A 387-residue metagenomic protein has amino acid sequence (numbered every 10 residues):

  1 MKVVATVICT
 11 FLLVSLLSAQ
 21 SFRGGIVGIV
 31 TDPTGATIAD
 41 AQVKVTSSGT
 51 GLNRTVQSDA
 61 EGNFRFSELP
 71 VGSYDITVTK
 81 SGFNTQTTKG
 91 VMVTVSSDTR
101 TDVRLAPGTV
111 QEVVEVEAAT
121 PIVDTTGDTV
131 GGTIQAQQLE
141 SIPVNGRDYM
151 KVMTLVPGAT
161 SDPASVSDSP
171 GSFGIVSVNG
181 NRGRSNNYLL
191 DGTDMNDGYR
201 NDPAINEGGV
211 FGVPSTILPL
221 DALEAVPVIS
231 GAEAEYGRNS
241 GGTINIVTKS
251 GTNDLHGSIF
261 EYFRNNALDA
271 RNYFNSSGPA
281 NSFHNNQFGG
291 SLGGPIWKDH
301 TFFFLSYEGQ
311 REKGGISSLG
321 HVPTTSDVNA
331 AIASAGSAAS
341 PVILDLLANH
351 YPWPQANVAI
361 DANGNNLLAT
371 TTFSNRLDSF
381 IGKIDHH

Functional and structural regions predicted by a protein language model:
K2-Q135, D221: Periplasm-facing N-terminal accessory domains of Gram-negative outer-membrane beta-barrel systems
V30, G35-A39, T46, G62 (+11 more regions): Amphipathic, positively biased hydrophobic alpha-helical segments used for protein targeting and membrane insertion
T101-V103, I244-V247: Generic detector of short, aliphatic-rich beta-strand segments that form the cores of beta-sheets in diverse domain
E112, P121-S177, R182-N187, G192-T243 (+1 more regions): Acidic, glycine-rich flexible loop segments
